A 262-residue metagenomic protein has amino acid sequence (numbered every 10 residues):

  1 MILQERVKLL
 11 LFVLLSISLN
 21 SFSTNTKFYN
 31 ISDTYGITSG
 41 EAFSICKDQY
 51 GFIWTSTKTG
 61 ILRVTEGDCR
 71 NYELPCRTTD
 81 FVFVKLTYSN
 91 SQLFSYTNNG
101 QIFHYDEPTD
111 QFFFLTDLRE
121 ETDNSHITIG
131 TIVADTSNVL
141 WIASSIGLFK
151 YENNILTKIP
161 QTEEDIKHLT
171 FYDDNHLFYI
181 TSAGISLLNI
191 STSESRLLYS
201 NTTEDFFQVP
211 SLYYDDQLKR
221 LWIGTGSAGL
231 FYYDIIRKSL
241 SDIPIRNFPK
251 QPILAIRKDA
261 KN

Functional and structural regions predicted by a protein language model:
M1-N262: Carboxylate-rich, polar loop motifs that coordinate divalent cations or form catalytic acidic clusters
